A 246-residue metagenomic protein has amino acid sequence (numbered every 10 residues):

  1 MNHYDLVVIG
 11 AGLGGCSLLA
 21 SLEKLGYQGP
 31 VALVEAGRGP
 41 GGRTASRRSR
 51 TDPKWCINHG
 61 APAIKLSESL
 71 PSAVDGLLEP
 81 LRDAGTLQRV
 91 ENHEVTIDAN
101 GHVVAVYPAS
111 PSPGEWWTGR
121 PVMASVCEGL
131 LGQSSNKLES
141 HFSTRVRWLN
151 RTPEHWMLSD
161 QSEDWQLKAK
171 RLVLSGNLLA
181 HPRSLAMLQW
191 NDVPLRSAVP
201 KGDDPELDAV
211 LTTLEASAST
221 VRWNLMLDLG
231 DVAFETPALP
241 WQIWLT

Functional and structural regions predicted by a protein language model:
M1-G14, A32: Beta1/beta-strand and adjacent pyrophosphate-binding region of the FAD-binding site in flavoprotein oxidoreductases
N2-Y4, S162-R171: Core beta-strand elements of the Rossmann-like FAD/NAD(P) dinucleotide-binding domain in flavoenzyme oxidoreductases
V7, S21-T51: Glycine-rich FAD pyrophosphate-binding loop
G14, G39, L179: Conserved Rossmann-like nucleotide-cofactor binding loop
R48-A73: N-terminal glycine-rich dinucleotide-binding loop that anchors FAD/FMN and/or NAD(P) in oxidoreductases
P53, Q166-W244: Central helical "cap/lid" subdomain
A63-P71, V103-G132, H141: Short beta-strand to alpha-helix junction loop
H141-M157: A conserved short coil-to-beta-strand element within the FAD-binding core of flavoproteins
